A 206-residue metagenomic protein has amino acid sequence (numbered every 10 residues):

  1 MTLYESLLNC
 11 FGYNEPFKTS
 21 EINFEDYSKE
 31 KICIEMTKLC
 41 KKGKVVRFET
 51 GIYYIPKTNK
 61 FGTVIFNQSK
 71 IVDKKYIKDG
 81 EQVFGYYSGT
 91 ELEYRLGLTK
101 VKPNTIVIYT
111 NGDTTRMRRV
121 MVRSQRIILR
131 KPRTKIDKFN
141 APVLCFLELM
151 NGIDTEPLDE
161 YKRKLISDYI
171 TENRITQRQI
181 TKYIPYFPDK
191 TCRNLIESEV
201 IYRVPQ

Functional and structural regions predicted by a protein language model:
T2-Y76: Short beta-edge/loop segments at beta->alpha junctions of small alpha/beta modules that act as binding/recognition
S28, L98-T99, P188: Short coil/loop linkers at secondary-structure junctions
K31-I34, Y87, E91: Short, well-structured alpha-helical interface segments that form or flank functional binding sites
L39, L92-E93, I170: Hydrophobic alpha-helix position signal
K78-G89: C-terminal amphipathic alpha-helical segment
E91-L165: Conserved, surface-exposed functional patches that form binding/active-site neighborhoods
P132-Q206: Hydrophobic alpha-helical interaction segments
